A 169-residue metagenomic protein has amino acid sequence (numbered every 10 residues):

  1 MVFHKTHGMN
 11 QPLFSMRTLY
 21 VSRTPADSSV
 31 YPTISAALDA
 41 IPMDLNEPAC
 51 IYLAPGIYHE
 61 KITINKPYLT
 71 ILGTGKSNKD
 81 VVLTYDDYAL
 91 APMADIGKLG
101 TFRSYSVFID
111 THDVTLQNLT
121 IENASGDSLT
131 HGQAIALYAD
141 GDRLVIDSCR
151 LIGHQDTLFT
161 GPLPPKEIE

Functional and structural regions predicted by a protein language model:
M1-A36: Right-handed parallel beta-helix/beta-solenoid
H7, L38-D39, I57, F102: A generic local structural motif
N10-Q11, A40-L45, D127: Surface-exposed acidic, glycine-flexible loop patches that form ligand/cofactor-binding and adhesion interfaces
T18, P48-C50, P55, K61 (+8 more regions): Detector for repetitive beta-architecture
R23-D27, L69-G132: Right-handed parallel beta-helix/beta-spiral solenoid domain characteristic of secreted/periplasmic
P25-L38, L45-V82: N-terminal extracellular ligand-recognition/capping segment immediately after the signal peptide
E47, L99-G100, L158: Extended interaction regions within the primary functional domain
F108-I109, D113-E169: Right-handed parallel beta-helix
